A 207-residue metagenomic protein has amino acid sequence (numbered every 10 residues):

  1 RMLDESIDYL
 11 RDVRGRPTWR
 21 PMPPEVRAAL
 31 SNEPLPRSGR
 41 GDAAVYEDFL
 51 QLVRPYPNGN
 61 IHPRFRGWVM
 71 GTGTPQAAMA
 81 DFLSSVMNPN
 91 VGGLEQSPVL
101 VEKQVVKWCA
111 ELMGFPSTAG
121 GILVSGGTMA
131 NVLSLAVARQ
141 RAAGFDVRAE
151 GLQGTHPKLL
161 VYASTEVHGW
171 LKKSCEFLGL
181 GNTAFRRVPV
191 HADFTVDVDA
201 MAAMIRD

Functional and structural regions predicted by a protein language model:
R1-T118: N-terminal entrance/gating region of PLP-dependent enzymes' catalytic architecture
M70-D81, N88, G92-R206: PLP-dependent aspartate aminotransferase-fold enzymes
